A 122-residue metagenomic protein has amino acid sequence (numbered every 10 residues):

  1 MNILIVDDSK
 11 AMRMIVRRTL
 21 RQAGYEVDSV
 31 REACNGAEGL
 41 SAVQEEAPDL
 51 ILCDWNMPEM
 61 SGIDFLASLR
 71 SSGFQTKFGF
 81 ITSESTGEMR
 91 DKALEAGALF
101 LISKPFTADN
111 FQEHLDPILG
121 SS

Functional and structural regions predicted by a protein language model:
K10-R31: Two-component/phosphorelay signaling modules centered on CheY-like receiver
E32-S41, G62: Helix N-cap/capping motif at the beta->alpha junctions
S41, I63-F74: Short amphipathic alpha-helix used as the core "switch/output" element in two-component signaling
E46-L52: Active-site beta3 strand of CheY-like receiver
D54, T82: Active-site residues of response regulator receiver
M57: Receiver (REC) domain active-site loop signature in two-component systems and cognate sites in sensor histidine kinases
D64, S85-F100: Alpha4 helix (beta4-alpha4-beta5 surface) of REC/receiver domains from two-component response regulators
F106-L115: C-terminal output helix
